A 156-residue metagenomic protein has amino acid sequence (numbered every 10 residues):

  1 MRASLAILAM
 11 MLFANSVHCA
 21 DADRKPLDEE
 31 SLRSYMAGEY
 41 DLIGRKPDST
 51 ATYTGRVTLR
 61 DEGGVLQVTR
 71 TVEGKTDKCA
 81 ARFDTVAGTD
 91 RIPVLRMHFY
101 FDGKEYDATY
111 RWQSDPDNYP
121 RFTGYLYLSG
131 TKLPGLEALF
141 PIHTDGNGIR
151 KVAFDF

Functional and structural regions predicted by a protein language model:
M1-S4: Positively charged n-region of N-terminal signal peptides that target proteins for export
A6-N15: Bacterial N-terminal signal peptides
A14-A22: Bacterial Sec-dependent signal peptides at the C-terminal "C-region" and cleavage site
D21-F156: Central antiparallel beta-sheet cores of small beta-barrel/beta-sandwich binding domains
